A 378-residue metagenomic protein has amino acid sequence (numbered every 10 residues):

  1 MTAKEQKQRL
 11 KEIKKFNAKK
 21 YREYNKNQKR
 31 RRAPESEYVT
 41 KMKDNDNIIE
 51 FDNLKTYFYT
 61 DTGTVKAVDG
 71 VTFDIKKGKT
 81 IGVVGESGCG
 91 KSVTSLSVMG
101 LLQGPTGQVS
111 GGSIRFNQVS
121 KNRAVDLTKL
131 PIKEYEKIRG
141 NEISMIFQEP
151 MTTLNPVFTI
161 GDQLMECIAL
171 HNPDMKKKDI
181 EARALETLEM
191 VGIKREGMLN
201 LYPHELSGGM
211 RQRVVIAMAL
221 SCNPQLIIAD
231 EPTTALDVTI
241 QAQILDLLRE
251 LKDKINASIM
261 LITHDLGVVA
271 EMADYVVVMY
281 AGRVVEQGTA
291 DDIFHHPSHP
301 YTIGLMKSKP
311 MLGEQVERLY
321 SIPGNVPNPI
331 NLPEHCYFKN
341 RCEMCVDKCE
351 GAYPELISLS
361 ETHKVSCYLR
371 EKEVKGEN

Functional and structural regions predicted by a protein language model:
M1-Y57, I357-N378: ABC-family P-loop ATPase nucleotide-binding domain
K41-N47, A124, T289-N378: Short catalytic/signature loops enriched in Gly
K121-S144, L170, D292-P297, P327-P333: ABC ATPase NBD coupling module
T128-I132, D174-E181, T187-H204, H295 (+1 more regions): Conserved ABC nucleotide-binding domain
S221-Q225: A short, proline-enriched helix->beta-strand linker immediately N-terminal to the Walker B motif in ABC-type P-loop
I228-P232, L236-E317: P-loop NTP-binding/switch modules centered on Walker-like glycine-rich loops
